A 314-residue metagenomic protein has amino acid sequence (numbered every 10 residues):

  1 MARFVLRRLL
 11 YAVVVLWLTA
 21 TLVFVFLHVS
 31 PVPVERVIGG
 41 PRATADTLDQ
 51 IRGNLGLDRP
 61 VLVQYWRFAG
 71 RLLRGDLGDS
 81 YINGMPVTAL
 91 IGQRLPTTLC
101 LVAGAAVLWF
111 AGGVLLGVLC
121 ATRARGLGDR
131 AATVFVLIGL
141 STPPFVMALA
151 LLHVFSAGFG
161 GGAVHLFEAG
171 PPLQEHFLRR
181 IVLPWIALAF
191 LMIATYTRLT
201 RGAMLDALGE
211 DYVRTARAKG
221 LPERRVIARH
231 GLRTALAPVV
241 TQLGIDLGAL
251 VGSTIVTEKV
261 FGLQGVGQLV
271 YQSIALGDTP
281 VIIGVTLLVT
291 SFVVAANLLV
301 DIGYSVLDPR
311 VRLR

Functional and structural regions predicted by a protein language model:
A2-R3, I91, L95-R130, P144 (+1 more regions): Alpha-helical transmembrane segments of integral membrane proteins, especially multi-pass inner/plasma-membrane
L6-V15: N-terminal signal-anchor/signal peptide hydrophobic helix marking the start of the first transmembrane segment
V15-W66, F155-R180: Hydrophobic alpha-helical transmembrane segments of membrane transport/permease proteins and related membrane-embedded
L22-V29, R59, G70, V134-H165 (+1 more regions): Membrane-water interface segments at the C-terminal ends of transmembrane alpha-helices in multi-pass inner-membrane
F26-S30, I38, R42, L72-L73 (+9 more regions): Hydrophobic aliphatic residues
R36-I38, V63, G78-Y81, M147-L149 (+5 more regions): Short, hydrophobic secondary-structure boundary micro-motifs
D58-V114: An internal, D/E-rich "acidic patch" concept
